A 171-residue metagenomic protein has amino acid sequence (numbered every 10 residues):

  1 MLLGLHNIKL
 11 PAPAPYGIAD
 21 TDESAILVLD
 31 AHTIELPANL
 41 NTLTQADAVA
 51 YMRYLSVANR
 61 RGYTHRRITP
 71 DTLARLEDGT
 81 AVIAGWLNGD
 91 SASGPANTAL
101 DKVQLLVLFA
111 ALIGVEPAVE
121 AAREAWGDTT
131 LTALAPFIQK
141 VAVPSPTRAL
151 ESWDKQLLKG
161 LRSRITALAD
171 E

Functional and structural regions predicted by a protein language model:
M1-L27, R60: Conserved ATP-binding subdomain of kinase catalytic cores across diverse folds
M1-N7, P11-P13, V141-S145, A149-D154 (+1 more regions): Conserved NTP-binding catalytic cores of kinases and kinase-like/nucleotidyltransferase enzymes across multiple kinase
G17, A31, A74-R75: Conserved hydrophobic "DFG−1" position in protein kinase catalytic cores
E35-T44: AlphaC helix of the protein kinase catalytic domain
L43-V57: Conserved alphaE helix
N59-R75: Catalytic-loop of the protein kinase fold
H65, L76-R148, K155-G160: C-lobe/activation-segment region of protein kinase-like
